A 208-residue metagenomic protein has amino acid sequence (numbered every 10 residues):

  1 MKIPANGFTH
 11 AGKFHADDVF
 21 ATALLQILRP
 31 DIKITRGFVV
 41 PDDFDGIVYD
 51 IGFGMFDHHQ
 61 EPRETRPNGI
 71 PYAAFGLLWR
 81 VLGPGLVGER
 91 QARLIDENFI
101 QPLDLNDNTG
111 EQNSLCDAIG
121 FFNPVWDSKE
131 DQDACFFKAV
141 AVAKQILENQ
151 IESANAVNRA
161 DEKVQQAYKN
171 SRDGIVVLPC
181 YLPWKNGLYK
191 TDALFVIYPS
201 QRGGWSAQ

Functional and structural regions predicted by a protein language model:
M1-A134, W205-S206: Replace "Mg2+/Mn2+-dependent" with "divalent metal-dependent
R29-P30, N149, D192: Short, flexible coil/linker elements and helix-boundary hinge sites characteristic of intrinsically disordered
G52, H59, L82, A139 (+2 more regions): Generic signature of intrinsically disordered, low-complexity segments enriched in small/polar residues
I95, V142-K144, I197: Generic hydrophobic, helix-prone segments enriched in Leu/Val/Ile
L105-P183: Hydrophobic, aromatic-enriched interface-forming segments
Q165-Q208: Gly/His-enriched, cation/cofactor- and phosphate-binding structural elements
